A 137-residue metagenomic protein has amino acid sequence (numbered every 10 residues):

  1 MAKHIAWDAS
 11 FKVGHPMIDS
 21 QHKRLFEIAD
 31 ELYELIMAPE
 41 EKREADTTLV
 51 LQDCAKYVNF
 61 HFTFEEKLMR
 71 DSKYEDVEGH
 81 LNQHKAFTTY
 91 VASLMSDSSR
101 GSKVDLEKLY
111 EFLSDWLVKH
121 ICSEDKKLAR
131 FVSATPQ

Functional and structural regions predicted by a protein language model:
M1-Q137: Small-residue-biased structural context
